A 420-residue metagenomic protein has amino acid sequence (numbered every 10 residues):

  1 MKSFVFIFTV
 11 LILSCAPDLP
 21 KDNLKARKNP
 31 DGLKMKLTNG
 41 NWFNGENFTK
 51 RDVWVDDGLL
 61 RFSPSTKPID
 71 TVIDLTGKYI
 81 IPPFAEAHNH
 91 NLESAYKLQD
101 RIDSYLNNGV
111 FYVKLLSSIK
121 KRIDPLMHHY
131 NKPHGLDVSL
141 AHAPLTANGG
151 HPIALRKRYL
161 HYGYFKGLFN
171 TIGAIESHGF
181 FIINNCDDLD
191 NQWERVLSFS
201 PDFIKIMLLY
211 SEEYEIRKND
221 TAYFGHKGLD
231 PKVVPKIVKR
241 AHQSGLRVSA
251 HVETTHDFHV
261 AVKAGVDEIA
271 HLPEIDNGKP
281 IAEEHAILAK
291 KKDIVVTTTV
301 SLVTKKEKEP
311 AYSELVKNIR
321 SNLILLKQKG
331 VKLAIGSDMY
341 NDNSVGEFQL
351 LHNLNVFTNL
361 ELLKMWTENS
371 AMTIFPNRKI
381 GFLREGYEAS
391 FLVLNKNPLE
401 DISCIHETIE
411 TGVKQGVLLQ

Functional and structural regions predicted by a protein language model:
F4-L13: Sec-dependent N-terminal signal peptides
C15-T66, P398-S403, V417-L418: N-terminal metal-binding scaffold of metallo-dependent hydrolase/deaminase domains
G32-N39, T66-K97, F111: Replace "His-x-His-based motif
G40, G58, G77, H88 (+12 more regions): Divalent metal-coordination and catalytic microenvironments
F84, Q99-N219, H226-L229, V233-H242 (+1 more regions): Divalent-metal coordination cores built from histidine and acidic residues
H134-A141, D267-N277, N359: Short hydrophobic/aromatic-enriched beta-strand-loop microsegments
E213-K317, Q328-A334, M339, M372-I374 (+2 more regions): Active-site core of metal-dependent hydrolases
L315-N397: His/Asp/Glu-enriched, well-ordered alpha-helical/loop segment that forms or immediately abuts the divalent-metal
